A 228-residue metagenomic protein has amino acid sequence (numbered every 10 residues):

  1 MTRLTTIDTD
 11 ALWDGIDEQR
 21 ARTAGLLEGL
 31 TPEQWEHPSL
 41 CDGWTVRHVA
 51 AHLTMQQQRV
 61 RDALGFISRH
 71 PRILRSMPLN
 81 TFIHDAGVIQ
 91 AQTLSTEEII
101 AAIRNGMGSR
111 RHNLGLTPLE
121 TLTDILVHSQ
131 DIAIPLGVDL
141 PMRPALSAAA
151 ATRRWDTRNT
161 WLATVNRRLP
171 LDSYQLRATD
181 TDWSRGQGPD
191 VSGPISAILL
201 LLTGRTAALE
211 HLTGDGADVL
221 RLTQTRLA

Functional and structural regions predicted by a protein language model:
M1-L12, R59-S76, E98-A101, N105-A228: Structured surface interface patches that mediate subunit assembly and partner/cofactor docking
L4-G15, Q34-M55, I83, V88 (+1 more regions): Alpha-helical scaffold segments that form or flank carboxylate-/histidine-based iron centers
G15-Q19, S95: Soluble or luminal CAZymes and related metallo-dependent hydrolases
Q19-R22, L26, I99: Amphipathic, well-ordered alpha-helical segments in soluble domains
L27-W35: Extracellular-facing binding/remodeling surfaces
F82-E98, A102: A short, structured beta-strand-centered segment in the mid-to-C-terminal lobe of catalytic cores from group-transfer
